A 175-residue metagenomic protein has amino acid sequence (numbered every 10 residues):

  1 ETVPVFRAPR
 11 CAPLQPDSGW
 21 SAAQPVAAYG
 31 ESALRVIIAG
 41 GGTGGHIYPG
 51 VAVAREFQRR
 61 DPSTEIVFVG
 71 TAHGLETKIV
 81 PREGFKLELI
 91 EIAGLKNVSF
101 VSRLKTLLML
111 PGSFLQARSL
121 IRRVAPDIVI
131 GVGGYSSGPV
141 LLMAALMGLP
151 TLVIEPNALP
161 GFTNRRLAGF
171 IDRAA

Functional and structural regions predicted by a protein language model:
V3, A12-P13, S21-A27, S32: Short, low-complexity intrinsically disordered segments enriched in A/P/G/S/L with frequent Arg, especially at protein
R35-G41, S63-F114: Conserved nucleotide-sugar phosphate-binding/catalytic loop shared by glycosyltransferases and other
H46-Q58: Short amphipathic alpha-helix
E65, A125-I128: Short acidic/histidine-rich motifs immediately flanking catalytic phosphotransfer sites in two-component signaling
E65, L75, K86, A145-A175: Active-site-proximal region of nucleotide-activated glycan assembly enzymes, centered on histidine/acidic-rich loops
G74-K78, I128-M147: An aromatic- and histidine-rich active-site surface loop
E88-A125, G138-L146, F162-F170: Alpha-helical membrane-targeting segments
L89-A93, V132-G133, I154-N157: Short beta->alpha connector loops at strand-helix junctions that form conserved, small/polar/Pro-enriched
